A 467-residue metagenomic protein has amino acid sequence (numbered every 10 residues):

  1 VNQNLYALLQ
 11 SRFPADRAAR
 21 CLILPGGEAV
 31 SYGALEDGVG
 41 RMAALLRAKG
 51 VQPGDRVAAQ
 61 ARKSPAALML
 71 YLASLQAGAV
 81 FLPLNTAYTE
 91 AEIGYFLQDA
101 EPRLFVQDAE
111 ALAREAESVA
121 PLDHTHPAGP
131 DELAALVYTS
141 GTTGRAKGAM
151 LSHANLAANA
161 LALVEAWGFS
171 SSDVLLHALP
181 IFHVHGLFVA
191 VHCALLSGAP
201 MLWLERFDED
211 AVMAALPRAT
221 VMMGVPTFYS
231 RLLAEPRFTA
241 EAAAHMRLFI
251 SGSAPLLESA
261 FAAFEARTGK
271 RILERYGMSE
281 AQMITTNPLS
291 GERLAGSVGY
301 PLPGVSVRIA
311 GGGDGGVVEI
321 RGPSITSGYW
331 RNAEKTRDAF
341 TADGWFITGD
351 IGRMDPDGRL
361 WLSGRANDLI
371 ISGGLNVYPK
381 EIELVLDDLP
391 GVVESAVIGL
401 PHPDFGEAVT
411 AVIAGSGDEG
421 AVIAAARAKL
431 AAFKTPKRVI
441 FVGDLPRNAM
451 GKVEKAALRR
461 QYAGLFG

Functional and structural regions predicted by a protein language model:
R17-A18, P121-Y138, R145, G168-V174: Conserved pre-ATP/AMP-binding loop-to-beta segment of ANL
E28, A43-A91, N376: Conserved AMP-binding/adenylate-forming
A29-G33, A134-L161: Conserved AMP-binding A3 loop
L35-R41, A149-S170, A178-F182, F188 (+3 more regions): Conserved structural elements of the adenylate-forming
A157-V174, F182-V221, E235-R237: Conserved AMP-binding/adenylation subdomain of ANL enzymes
A219-G224, L233-R293, S306: Gly/Ser/Thr-rich phosphate-binding loop
G277, G316, G322, S327-G328 (+4 more regions): AMP-binding/adenylate-forming catalytic core of the ANL superfamily
Y300-G304, G312-A339, V377: Conserved ATP/PPi-binding loop(s) of AMP-dependent carboxylate-activating enzymes
